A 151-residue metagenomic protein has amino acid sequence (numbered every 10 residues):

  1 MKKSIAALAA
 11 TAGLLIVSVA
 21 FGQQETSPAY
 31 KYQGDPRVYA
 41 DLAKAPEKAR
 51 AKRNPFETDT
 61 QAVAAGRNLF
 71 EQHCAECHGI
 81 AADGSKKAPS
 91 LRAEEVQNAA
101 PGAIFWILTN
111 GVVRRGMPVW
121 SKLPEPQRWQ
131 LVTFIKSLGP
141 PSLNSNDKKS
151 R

Functional and structural regions predicted by a protein language model:
M1-A10: Bacterial N-terminal signal peptides that target proteins for export
A9-V17: Bacterial N-terminal signal peptides
Q23-G34, V38-R53, E71, P118-R151: Flexible coil segments in periplasmic/lumen-exposed cytochrome c-class electron-transfer proteins
E57, R92, P118: Residue-level detector of conserved, well-ordered beta-strand and adjacent loop positions that form binding/recognition
Q61-R67, G79, D83-T109: Gly/Gly-Pro-rich "capping" loops immediately C-terminal to redox-active cysteine motifs in periplasmic/lumenal
A62, F70-E76, A81, G116 (+1 more regions): Short pre-active-site segment immediately N-terminal to redox-active cysteine/selenocysteine motifs in thiol-based
V96, A100-Q130: Surface-exposed, polar helix/loop patches in the mature regions of secreted/periplasmic/lumenal proteins that form
